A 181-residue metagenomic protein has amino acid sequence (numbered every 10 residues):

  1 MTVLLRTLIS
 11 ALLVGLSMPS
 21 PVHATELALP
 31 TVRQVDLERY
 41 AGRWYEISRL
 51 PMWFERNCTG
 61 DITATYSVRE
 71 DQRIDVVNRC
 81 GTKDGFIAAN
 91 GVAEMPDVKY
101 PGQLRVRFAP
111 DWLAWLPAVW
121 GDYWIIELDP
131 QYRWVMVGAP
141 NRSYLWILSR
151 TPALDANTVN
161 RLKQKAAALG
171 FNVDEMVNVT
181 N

Functional and structural regions predicted by a protein language model:
M1-R6: Positively charged n-region of N-terminal signal peptides that target proteins for export
T7-S17: Bacterial N-terminal signal peptides
G15, P21-N181: A beta-rich soluble binding module of mature secreted/lumenal proteins
